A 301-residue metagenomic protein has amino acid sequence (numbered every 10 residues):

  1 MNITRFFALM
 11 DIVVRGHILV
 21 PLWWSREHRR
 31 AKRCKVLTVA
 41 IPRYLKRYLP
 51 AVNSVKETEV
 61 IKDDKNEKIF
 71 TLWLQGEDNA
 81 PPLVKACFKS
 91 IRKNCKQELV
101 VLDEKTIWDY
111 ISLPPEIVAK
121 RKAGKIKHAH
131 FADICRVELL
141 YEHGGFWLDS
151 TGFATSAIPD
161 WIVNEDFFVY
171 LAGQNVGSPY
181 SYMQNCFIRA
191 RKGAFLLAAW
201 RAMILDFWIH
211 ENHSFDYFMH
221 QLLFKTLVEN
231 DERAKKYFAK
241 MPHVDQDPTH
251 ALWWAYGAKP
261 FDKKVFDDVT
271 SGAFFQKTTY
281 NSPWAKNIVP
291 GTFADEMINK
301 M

Functional and structural regions predicted by a protein language model:
M1-A132, S150-M301: Glycosyltransferase-associated regions of secretory-pathway enzymes, highlighting luminal stem/catalytic domains
D133-H143: Small-residue hinge/turn detector
H143, L148-S150: Active-site acidic Asp-centered loop
